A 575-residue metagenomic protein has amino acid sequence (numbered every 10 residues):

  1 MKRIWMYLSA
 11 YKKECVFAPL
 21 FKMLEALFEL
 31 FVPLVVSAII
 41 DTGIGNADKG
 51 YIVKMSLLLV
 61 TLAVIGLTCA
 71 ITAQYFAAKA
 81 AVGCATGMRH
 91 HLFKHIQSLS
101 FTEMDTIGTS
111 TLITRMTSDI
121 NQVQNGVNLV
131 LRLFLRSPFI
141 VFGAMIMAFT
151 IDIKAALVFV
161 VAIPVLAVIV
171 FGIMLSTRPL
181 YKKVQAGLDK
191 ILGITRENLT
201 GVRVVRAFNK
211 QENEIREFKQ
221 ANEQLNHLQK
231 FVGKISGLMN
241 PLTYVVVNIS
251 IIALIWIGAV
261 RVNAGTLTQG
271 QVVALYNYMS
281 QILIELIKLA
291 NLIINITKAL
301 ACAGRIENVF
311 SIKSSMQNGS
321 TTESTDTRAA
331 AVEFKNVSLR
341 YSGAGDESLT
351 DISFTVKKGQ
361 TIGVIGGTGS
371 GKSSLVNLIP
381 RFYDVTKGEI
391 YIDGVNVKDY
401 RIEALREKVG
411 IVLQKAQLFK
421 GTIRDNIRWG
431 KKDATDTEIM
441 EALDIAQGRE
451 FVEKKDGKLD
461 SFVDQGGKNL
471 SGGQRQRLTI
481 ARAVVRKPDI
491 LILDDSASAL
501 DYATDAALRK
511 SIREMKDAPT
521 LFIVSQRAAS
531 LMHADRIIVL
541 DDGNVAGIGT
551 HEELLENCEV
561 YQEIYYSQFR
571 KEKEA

Functional and structural regions predicted by a protein language model:
M1-V32, V36, I44-L58, A73-A77 (+14 more regions): Membrane-integrated ABC transporters
L8, L92, I96, V205 (+3 more regions): Helix-loop junctions and hydrophobic alpha-helical segments within the transmembrane domains of large membrane
S9-K13, S98-T102, S118-L131, L135 (+7 more regions): An intracellular "coupling" helix at the cytosolic face of ABC transporter transmembrane type-1 domains
A10, E14-L27, L62, L129-V184 (+2 more regions): Transmembrane helices of ABC transporter permease
D48-K54, M147-V161, F231-R305, V309-F310: Helix-loop-helix
S314-T327: Pre-NBD coupling/linker segments of ABC/ABC-like ATPases
T325-A575: ABC-type nucleotide-binding domain
